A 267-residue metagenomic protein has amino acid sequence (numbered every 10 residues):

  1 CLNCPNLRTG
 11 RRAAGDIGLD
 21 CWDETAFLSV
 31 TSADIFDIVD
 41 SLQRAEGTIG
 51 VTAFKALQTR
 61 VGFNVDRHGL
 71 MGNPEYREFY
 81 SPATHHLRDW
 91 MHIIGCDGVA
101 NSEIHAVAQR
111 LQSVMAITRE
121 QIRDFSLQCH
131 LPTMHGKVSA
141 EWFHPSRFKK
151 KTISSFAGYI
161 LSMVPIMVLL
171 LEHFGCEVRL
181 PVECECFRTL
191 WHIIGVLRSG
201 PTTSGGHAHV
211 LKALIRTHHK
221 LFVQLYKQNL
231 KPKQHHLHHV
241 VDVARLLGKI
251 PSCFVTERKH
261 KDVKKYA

Functional and structural regions predicted by a protein language model:
C1-H173: Charged (Asp/Glu and Lys/Arg) segments that form or flank catalytic channels of large polymer- and nucleotide-handling
L127, G136-A267: Terminal interaction-prone segments of large eukaryotic proteins
